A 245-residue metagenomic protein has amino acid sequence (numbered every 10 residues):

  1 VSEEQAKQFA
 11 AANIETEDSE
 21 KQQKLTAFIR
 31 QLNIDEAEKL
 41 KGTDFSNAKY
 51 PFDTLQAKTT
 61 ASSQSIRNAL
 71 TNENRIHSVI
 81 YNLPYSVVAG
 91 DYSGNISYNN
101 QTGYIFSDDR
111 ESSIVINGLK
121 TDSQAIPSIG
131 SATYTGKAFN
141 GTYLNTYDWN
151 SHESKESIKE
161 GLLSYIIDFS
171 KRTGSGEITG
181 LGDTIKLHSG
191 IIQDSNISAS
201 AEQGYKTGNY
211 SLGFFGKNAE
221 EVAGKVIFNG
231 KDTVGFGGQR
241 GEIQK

Functional and structural regions predicted by a protein language model:
V1-K245: Mature soluble binding/inhibitory domains
